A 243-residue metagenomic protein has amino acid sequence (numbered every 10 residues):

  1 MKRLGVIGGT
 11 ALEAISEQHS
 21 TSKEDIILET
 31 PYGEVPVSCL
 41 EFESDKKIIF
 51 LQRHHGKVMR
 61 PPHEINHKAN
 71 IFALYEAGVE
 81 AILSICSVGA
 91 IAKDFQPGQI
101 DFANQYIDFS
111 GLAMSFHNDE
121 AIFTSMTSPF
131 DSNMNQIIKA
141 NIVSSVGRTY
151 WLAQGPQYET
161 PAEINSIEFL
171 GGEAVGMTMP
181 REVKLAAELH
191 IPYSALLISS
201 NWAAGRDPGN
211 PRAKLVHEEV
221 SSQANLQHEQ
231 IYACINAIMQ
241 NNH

Functional and structural regions predicted by a protein language model:
M1-T124: Metabolite-binding pocket within alpha/beta catalytic cores that recognizes anionic/polar moieties
Y75-G78, E168, A187: Non-catalytic positions within long, well-ordered alpha-helices that form the structural scaffold/packing of enzyme
E80-A81, E173, P192: Short acidic/polar active-site loop segments enriched in Thr and Asp
F116-Y158: Histidine/lysine/aspartate-rich catalytic loop segments that bind and position anionic ligands
A140-E173, I235, M239-N242: Active-site/ligand-binding-proximal alpha/beta "capping" segment
M177-H217: Zn-dependent metallopeptidase/amidohydrolase metal-coordination segment
A204-H243: His/Asp/Glu-rich mid-to-C-terminal helical/loop segments that flank catalytic regions of hydrolases
